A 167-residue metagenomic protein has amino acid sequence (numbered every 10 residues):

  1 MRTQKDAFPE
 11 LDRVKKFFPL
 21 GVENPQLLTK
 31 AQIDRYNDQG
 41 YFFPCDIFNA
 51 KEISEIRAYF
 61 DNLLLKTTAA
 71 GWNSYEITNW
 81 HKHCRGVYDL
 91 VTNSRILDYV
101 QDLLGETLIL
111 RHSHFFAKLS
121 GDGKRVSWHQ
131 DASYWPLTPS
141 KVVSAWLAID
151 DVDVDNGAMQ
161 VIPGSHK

Functional and structural regions predicted by a protein language model:
M1-Q39, P44-L137: Non-heme Fe(II)-dependent double-stranded beta-helix
K124-K167: Catalytic core of non-heme Fe(II) oxygenases with the double-stranded beta-helix
